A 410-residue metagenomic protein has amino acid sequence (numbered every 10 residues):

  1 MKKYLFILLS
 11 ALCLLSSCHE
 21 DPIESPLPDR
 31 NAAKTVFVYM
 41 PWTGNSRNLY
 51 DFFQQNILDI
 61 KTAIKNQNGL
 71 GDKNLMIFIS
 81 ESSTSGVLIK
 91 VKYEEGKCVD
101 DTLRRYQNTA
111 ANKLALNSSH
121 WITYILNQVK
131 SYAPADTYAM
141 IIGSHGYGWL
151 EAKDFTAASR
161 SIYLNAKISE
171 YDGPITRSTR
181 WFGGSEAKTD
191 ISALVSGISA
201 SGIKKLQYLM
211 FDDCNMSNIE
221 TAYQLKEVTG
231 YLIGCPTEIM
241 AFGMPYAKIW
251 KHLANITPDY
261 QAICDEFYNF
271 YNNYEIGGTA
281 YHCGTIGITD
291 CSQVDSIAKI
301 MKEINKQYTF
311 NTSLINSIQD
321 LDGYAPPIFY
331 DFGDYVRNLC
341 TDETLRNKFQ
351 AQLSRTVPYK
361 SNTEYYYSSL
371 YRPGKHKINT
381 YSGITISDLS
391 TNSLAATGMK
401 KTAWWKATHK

Functional and structural regions predicted by a protein language model:
K2-L8: Sec-dependent signal peptide recognition, specifically the positively charged N-region followed immediately by
L14-S17: C-terminal motif of bacterial Sec signal peptides marking the signal peptidase cleavage site
H19-A135, W405: N-terminal extension/subdomain marker
P28-D29, A166-K410: Terminal, contiguous helix-loop blocks that mediate binding/assembly
T35-M40, N74-I79, A139-I142, Q207-F211 (+2 more regions): Structural recognition of the beta-strand scaffold that forms the well-ordered cores of secreted hydrolase catalytic
T43, S82, H145, L389-T391: Generic structural motif
S80-S83, V87, K92-C98, L114-S201 (+3 more regions): Catalytic-core segments of thiol-dependent peptidases
